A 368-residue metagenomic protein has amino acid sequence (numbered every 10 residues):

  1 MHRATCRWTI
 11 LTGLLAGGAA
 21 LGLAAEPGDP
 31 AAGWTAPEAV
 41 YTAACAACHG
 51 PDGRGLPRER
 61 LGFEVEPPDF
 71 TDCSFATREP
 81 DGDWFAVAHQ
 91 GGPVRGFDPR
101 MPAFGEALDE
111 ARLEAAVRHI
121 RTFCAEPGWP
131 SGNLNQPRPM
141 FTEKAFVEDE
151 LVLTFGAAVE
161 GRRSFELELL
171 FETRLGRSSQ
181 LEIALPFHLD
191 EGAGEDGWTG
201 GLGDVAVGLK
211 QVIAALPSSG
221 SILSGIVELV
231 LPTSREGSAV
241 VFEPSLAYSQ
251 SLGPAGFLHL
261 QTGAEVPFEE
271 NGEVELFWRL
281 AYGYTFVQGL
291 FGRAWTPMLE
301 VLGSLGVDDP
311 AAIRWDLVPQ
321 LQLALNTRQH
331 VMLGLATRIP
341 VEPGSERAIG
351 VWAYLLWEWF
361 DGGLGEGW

Functional and structural regions predicted by a protein language model:
H2-I10: Bacterial N-terminal signal peptides that target proteins for export
T9-A20: Bacterial N-terminal signal peptides
G22-V40: Electrostatic cytochrome c docking/interface patches
W34-E38, D52-A86, P137, F141-E143 (+2 more regions): Gly/Gly-Pro-rich "capping" loops immediately C-terminal to redox-active cysteine motifs in periplasmic/lumenal
P37, Y41-D52, M101, A116-I120: The canonical Cys-X-X-Cys-His
H49, H89-G92, I120-C124: Protein kinase-like catalytic domain
L61-D69, H89-A115: Axial heme c-ligation environment in periplasmic c-type cytochrome domains
A111, P127-W368: Transmembrane beta-barrel domains of Gram-negative outer membranes and organellar outer membranes
